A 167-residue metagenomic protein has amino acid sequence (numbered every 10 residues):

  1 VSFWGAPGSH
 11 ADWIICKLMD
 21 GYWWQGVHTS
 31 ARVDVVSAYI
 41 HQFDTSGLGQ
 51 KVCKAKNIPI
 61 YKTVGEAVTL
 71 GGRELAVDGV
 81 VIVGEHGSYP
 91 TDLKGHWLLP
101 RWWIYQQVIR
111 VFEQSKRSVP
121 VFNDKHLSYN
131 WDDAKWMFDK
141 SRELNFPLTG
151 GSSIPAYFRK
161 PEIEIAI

Functional and structural regions predicted by a protein language model:
V1-A55, L75, I167: N-terminal Rossmann-like dinucleotide-binding module
V36, P59-Y61, T149: General small-molecule cofactor/ligand-binding pocket signal
Y39-Q42, V64, S152: Residues at the C-termini of beta-strands that transition into short coil/loop
A55-K56, L144: Short, structured coil segments at secondary-structure junctions
N57-V68: Short acidic-hydrophobic, aromatic-tinged amphipathic segments that line or gate anion-handling sites
A67-L75: Short amphipathic alpha-helix with an adjacent loop that forms part of the alpha/beta core around
V80, E85-A156: Beta-strand-loop-alpha-helix segment that lines the small-molecule cofactor/substrate pocket of alpha/beta enzymes
E85, F158-I167: Extended catalytic-interface subdomain
